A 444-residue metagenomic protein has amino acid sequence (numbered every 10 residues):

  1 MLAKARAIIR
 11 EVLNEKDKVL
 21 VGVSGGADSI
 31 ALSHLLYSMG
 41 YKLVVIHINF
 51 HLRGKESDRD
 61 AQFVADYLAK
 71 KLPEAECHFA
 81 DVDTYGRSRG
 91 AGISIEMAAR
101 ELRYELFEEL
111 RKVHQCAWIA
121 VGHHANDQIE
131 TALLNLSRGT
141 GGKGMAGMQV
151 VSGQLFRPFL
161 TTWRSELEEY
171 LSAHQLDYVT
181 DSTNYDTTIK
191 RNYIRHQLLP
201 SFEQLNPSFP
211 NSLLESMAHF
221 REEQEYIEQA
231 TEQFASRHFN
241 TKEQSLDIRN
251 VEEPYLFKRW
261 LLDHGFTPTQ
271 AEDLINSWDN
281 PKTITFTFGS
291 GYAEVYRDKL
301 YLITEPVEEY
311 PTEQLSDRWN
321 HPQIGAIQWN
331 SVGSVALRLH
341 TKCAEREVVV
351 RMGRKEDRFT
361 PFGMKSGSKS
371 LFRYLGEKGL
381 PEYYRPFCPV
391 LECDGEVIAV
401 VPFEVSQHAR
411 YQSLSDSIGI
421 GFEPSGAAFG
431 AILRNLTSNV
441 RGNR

Functional and structural regions predicted by a protein language model:
M1-P200: Core alpha/beta nucleotide-donor-binding catalytic domains of modification enzymes
L2-D28, V44, I48-F50, V82 (+4 more regions): AMP-forming adenylation/ATP pyrophosphatase catalytic core
G142, P207, N211, Y226-Q229: Charged, solvent-exposed alpha-helical segments that act as regulatory interaction surfaces
P158, P200, P207, C388-P389: Proline-centered helix-kink/hinge sites
H174, S201-L205, E223, D263: Change "in soluble alpha/beta enzymes" to "in soluble alpha/beta proteins
I189, Q204, A218: A short glycine-/small-residue-rich loop at the edge of a beta-strand within enzyme catalytic domains
R195-Q197, S201-L213: Conserved anion/nucleotide-ligand pocket segment
